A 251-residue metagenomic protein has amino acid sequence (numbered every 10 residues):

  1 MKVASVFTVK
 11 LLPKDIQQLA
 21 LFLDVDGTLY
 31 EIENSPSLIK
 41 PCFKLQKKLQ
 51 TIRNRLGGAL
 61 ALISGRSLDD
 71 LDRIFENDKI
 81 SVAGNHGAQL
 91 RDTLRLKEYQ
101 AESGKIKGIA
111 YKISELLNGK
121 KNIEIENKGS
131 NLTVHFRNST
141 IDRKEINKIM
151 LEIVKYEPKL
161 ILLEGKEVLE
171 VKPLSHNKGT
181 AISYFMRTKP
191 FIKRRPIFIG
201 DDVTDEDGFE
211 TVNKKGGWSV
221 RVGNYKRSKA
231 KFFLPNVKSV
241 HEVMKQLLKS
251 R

Functional and structural regions predicted by a protein language model:
M1-V25, L29-E33, S37-K40, K44 (+2 more regions): Non-catalytic pre-domain segments flanking phosphatase-related domains
K2-A4, I16, L174, A181-R251: Mg2+-dependent phosphoryl-transfer enzymes with acidic/Ser/Thr/Gly-rich catalytic loops
G27, V82, V134, I182 (+1 more regions): Residue-level signal for inorganic ion chemistry
K40-N127: Active-site phosphate-binding/coordination module
S67-A83, D142-I161: Substrate-recognition/cap helix-loop segment adjacent to the acidic, metal-dependent catalytic center of Asp-based
N85, R91-Y111, L163-K193: Substrate-recognition "cap/lid" segment bordering the active-site pocket of phosphatases
E115, E124-T140, L162-K172: Charged, glycine-interspersed solvent-exposed loop segments at helix/strand-loop junctions that cap or gate access
